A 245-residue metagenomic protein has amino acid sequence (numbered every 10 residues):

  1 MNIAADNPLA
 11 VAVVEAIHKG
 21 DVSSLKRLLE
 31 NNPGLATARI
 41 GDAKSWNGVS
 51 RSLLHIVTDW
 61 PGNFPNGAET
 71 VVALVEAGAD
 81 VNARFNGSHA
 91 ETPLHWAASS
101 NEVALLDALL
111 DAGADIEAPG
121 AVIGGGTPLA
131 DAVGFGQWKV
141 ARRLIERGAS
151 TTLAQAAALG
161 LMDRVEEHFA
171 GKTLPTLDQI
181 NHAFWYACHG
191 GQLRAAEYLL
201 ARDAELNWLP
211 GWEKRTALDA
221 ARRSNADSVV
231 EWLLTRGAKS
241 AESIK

Functional and structural regions predicted by a protein language model:
D6-S24, L28: N-terminal alpha-helical scaffold/docking segments in eukaryotic complex subunits
D6-V13, A38-P61, A83-W96, P119-D131 (+4 more regions): Ankyrin-repeat boundary/"N-cap" motif
S24, N66-T70, A104-L105, K139-V140 (+3 more regions): Conserved ankyrin/ankyrin-like repeat signature
R27-L35, T70-D80, D107-I116, R142-A149 (+3 more regions): Ankyrin repeat domain, specifically the short helix-to-loop turn at the C-terminus of the second helix of each repeat
W60-F64, G171: Glycine-centered coil turns and helix-coil junctions that link the paired helices within alpha-helical repeat units
D131-W138, G160-F169: Repeat-mediated protein-protein interaction surfaces in helical alpha-solenoids
C188-A220, S224: Ankyrin-repeat and related helical/solenoid repeat scaffolds used for protein-protein interactions
